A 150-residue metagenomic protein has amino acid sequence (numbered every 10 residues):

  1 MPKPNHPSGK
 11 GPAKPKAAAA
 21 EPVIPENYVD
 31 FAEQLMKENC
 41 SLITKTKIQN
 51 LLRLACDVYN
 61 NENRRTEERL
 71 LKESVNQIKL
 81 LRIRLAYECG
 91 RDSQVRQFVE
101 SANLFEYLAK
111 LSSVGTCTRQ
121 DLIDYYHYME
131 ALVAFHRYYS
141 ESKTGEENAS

Functional and structural regions predicted by a protein language model:
M1-S150: Small/polar/charged residue-enriched interaction surfaces, especially the RNA/DNA-contacting tracks of RNP/CRISPR
